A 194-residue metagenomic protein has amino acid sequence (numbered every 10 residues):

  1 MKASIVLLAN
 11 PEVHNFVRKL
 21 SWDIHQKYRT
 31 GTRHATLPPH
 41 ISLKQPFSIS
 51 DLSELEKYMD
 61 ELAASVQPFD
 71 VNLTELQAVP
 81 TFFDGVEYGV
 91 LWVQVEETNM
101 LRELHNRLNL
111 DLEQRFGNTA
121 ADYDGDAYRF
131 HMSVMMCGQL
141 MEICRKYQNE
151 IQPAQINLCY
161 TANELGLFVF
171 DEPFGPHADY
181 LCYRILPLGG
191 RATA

Functional and structural regions predicted by a protein language model:
M1-L73, A78-T81, T98-C159, E164 (+1 more regions): Basic, often amphipathic N-terminal segments
G85-G89, A127-Y128: Acidic/polar active-site rim loop that often engages polyanionic ligands
G89-T98: Short histidine-centered catalytic/ligand-binding loop motif
E172-F174: Short acidic, glycine-rich loop/turn motifs
